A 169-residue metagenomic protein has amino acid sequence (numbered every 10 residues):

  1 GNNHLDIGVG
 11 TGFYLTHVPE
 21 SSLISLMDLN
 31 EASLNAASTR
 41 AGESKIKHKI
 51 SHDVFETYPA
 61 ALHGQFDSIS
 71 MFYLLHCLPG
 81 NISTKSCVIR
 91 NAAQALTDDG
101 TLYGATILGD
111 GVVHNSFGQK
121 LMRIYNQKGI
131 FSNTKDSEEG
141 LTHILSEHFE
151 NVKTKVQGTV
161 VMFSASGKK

Functional and structural regions predicted by a protein language model:
G1, I46, Q65-D67: Local beta-strand N-terminus motif with an aromatic residue
N3-Y58: Class I SAM-dependent methyltransferase SAM/SAH-binding core
E56, H76, G80, G109: Active-site micro-motifs of SAM-dependent methyltransferase domains
S70-Y73: A conserved beta-strand element that flanks and buttresses the S-adenosyl-L-methionine
L78-N91: A short, conserved alpha-helix within the catalytic core of class I
L96-L102: Short glycine-dipeptide loop
Y103-T154: C-terminal alpha-helical "lid/dimerization" subdomain adjacent to the S-adenosyl-L-methionine
H148-K169: Core SAM-dependent methyltransferase catalytic element
